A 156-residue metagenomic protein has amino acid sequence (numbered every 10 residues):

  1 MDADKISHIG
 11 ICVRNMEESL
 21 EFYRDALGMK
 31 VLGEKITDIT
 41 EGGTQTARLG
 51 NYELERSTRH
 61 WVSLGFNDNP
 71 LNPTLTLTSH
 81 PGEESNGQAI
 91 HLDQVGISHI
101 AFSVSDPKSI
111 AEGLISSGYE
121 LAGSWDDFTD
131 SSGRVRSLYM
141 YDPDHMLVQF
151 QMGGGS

Functional and structural regions predicted by a protein language model:
D2, I11, F102-S156: Vicinal oxygen chelate
D4, R59, V95, G133-V135: Loop/turn position at the start of each blade in beta-propeller repeats
I6-H8, D93-H99: Eukaryotic phosphotyrosine signaling hubs
C12-L71, S109, S116, Y139: Core segments of cupin and vicinal oxygen chelate
T40-R48, G82-N86, T129-D130: A cross-kingdom feature marking solvent-exposed beta-strand/loop segments within repeated, beta-rich binding/scaffold
N51-E55, I90-L92, T129: Short Gly/Pro-enriched turn/cap motifs at secondary-structure boundaries
T74-S79: Helix-adjacent hinge/juxtasegments
G87, H91-D93, E112: Long, charged/polar, surface-exposed segments that mediate recognition or autoinhibition
